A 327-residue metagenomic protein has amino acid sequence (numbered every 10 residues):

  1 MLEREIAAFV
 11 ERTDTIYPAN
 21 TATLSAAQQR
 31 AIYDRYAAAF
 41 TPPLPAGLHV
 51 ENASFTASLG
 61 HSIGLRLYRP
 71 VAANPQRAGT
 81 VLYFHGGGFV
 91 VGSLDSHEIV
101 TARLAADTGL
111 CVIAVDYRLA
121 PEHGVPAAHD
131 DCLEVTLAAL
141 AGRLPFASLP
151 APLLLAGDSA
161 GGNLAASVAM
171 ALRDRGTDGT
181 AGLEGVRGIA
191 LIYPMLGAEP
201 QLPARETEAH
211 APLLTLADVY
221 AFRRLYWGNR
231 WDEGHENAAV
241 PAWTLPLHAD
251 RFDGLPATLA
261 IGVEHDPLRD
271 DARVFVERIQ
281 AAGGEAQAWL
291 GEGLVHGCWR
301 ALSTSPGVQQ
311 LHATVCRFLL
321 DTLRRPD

Functional and structural regions predicted by a protein language model:
M1-L67, D232-E236, L323-D327: A glycine/proline-hinged amphipathic helix-loop "lid/cap" segment that gates access to hydrophobic ligand pockets
L65-R77, L247-F252: Short beta-strand-to-loop junctions in surface cap/lid or active-site-entrance loops
R77-G86: Short beta-strand element of the alpha/beta-hydrolase
H85-V90, H265: Active-site glycine-rich loops that stabilize anionic/oxyanionic intermediates across multiple enzyme folds
G88, Y117-P121, L196, V295: Alpha/beta-hydrolase active-site loop signature
S93-L94, V100, I113-P152, L302-V308: Catalytic nucleophile-loop/oxyanion-hole region of alpha/beta-hydrolase and closely related hydrolase-like folds
A151, S167-D327: Alpha/beta hydrolase fold serine-hydrolase catalytic domain that processes acyl esters and thioesters
G157, G161, A165: Gly/Ala-rich beta-loop-alpha elbow adjacent to hydrolase catalytic centers
